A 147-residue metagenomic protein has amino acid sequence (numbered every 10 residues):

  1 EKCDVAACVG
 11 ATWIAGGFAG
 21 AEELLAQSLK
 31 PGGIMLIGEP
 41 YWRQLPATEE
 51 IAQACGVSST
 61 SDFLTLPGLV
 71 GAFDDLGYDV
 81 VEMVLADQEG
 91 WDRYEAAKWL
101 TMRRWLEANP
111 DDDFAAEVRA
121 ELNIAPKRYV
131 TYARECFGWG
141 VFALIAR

Functional and structural regions predicted by a protein language model:
E1-A6: A short acidic, Gly/Pro-enriched loop at the edge of an enzyme's catalytic core that lines a small-molecule cofactor
C8-A11: A short beta-strand submotif of the Rossmann-like class I SAM-dependent methyltransferase core that lines
W13-A15: A short His-aromatic
A19-I34: A short glycine-rich, Lys/Arg-flanked "PGG" loop and its adjoining helix->strand segment in the class I
M35, P40-L45, L85-G90: Short "lid" loop at the C-terminus of a central beta-strand within the Rossmann-like core of SAM-dependent
P40-T60: Short, glycine-/aromatic-enriched active-site segment of Class I SAM-dependent methyltransferases
S61-M83: Short alpha-helix
E82-R147: Conserved Class I S-adenosyl-L-methionine
